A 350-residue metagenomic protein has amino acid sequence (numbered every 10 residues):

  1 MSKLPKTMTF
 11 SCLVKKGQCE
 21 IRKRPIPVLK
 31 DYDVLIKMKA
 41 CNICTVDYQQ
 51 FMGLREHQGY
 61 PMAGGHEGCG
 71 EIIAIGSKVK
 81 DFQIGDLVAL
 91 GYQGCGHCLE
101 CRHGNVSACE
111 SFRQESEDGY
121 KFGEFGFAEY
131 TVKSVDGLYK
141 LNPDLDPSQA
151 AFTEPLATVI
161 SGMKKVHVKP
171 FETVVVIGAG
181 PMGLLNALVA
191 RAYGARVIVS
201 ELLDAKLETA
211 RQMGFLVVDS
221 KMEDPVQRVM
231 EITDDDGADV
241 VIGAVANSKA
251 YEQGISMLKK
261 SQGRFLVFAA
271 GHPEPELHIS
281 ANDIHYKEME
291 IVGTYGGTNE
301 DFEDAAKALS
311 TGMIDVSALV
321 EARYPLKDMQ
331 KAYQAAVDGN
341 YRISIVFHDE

Functional and structural regions predicted by a protein language model:
M1-C69, E129, H348-E350: Short N-terminal strand-loop motif that marks the start of NAD(P)H/FAD-dependent oxidoreductase cofactor-binding domains
S2-F10, E252-S256, T298-E350: C-terminal hydrophobic helical "lid"/dimerization subdomain of Rossmann-like NAD(P)H-dependent oxidoreductases
P27-C41, L54-R102, N142-D144: Glycine-rich beta-strand-centered segment in the early N-terminal region that forms part of a ligand/cofactor-binding
K30, Q83, K169, K259-K260: Residue-level recognition of short, solvent-exposed, well-ordered loop/turn junctions that link secondary-structure
H97-I177: NAD(P)H dinucleotide-binding glycine-rich loop of Rossmann-like/cofactor-binding domains, especially the beta1-alpha1
P143-M222, Q227: Mid-domain Rossmann-like dinucleotide-binding core that forms the NAD(H)/NADP(H) cofactor-binding site
V166, E208, M213-M289, Q330: Glycine-rich cofactor phosphate-binding loops and adjacent beta1-alpha1 units of small-molecule cofactor enzyme domains
